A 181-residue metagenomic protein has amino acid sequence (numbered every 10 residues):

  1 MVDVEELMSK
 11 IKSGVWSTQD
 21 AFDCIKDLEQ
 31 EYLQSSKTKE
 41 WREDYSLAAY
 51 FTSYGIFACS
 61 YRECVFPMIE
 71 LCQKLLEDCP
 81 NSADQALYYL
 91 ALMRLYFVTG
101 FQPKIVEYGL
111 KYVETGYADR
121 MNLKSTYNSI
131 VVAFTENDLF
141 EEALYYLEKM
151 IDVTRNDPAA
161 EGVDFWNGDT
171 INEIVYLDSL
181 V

Functional and structural regions predicted by a protein language model:
M1-S13, K37-A58, S82-R94, K124-V132 (+1 more regions): Amphipathic alpha-helical repeat scaffolds of TPR domains
G14-Q30, A58-L71, F97-L110, Y145-E148: Helix-turn-helix repeat elements of alpha-solenoid scaffolds
A21, A48-A49, G55, C72 (+5 more regions): Small side chains
A21, K37-Y45, V65, S82 (+3 more regions): Inter-repeat boundary and helix-capping residues of tandem alpha-helical solenoids
E31-S36, C72, L76-C79, G109 (+3 more regions): Alpha-helical junction/boundary sensor with strong preference for TPR arrays
T52-Y61, P80-P103, E107-A118: Alpha-helical adaptor scaffolds
M121, D157-T170: Acidic, Ser/Thr-rich low-complexity linear motifs
E141-P158: TPR/TPR-like (Sel1-like) alpha-helical repeat modules
